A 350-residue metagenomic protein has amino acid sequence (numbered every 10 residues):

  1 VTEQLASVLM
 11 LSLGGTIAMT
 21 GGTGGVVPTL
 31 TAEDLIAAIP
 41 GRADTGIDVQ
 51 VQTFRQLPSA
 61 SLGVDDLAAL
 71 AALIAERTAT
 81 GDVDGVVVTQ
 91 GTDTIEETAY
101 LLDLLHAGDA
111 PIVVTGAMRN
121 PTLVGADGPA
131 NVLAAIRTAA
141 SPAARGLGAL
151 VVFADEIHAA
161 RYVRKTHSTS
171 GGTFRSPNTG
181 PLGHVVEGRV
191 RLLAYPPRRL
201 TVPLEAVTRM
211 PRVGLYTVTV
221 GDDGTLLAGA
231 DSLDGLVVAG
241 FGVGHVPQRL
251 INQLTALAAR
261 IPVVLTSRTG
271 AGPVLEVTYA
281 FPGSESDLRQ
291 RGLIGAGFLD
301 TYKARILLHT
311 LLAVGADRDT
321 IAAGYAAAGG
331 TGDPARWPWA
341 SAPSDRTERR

Functional and structural regions predicted by a protein language model:
V1-R77, N252, A271, G295: ATP/NTP phosphate-donor binding region
T2-S7, L11-G15, A37-A43, A159-G244 (+1 more regions): Accessory alpha-helical/coil subdomains and C-terminal extensions that flank or cap enzyme catalytic cores
L11-L13, V88-Q90, V113-G116, G148-A154 (+3 more regions): Short beta-strand segments
G15-A18, Q90-E96, E156-H158, F241-H245 (+1 more regions): Gly/Ser/Thr-rich loops at beta-strand to alpha-helix junctions that form or flank small-molecule/cofactor-binding
T80-I95, S232-G242: Short acidic, glycine-rich surface-loop motifs adjacent to enzyme active sites
V88-A110, V246-L254: Short Gly/Thr/Asp-enriched flexible loops that form oxyanion-binding sites at enzyme active sites
V114-E187: Internal gly/pro-rich beta-alpha loop/helix module that stabilizes soluble enzyme cofactors or their anionic handles
Q248-R350: ATP/nucleoside-binding phosphotransfer catalytic cores, i.e., glycine-rich phosphate-binding loops
